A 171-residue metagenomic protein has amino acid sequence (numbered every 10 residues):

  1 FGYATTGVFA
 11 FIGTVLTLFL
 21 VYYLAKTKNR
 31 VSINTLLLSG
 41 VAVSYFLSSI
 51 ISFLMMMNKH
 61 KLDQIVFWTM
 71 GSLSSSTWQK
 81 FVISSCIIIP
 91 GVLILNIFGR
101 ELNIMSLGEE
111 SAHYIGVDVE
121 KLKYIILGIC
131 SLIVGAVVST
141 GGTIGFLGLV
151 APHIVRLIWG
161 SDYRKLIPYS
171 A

Functional and structural regions predicted by a protein language model:
F1-A171: Alpha-helical transmembrane segments in inner-membrane proteins
